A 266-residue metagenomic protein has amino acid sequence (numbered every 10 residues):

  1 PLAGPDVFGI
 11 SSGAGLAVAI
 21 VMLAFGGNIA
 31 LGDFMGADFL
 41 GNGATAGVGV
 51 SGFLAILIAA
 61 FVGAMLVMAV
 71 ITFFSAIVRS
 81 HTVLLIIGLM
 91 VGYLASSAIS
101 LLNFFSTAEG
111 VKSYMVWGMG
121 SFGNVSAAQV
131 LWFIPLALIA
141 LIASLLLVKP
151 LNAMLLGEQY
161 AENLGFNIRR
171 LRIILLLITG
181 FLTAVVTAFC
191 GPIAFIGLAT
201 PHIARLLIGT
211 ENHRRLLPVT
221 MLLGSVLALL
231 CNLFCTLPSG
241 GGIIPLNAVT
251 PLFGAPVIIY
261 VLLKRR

Functional and structural regions predicted by a protein language model:
P1-R266: Alpha-helical transmembrane segments in inner-membrane proteins
